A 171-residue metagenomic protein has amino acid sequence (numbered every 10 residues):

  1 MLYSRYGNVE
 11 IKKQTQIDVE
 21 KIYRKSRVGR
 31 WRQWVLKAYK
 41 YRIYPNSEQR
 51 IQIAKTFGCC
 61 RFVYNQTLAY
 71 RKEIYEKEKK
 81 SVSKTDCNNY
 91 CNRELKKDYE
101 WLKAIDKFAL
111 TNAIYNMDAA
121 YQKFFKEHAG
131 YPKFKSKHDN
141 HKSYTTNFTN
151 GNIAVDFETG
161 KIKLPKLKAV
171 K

Functional and structural regions predicted by a protein language model:
M1-K171: Nucleic-acid substrate recognition interfaces
